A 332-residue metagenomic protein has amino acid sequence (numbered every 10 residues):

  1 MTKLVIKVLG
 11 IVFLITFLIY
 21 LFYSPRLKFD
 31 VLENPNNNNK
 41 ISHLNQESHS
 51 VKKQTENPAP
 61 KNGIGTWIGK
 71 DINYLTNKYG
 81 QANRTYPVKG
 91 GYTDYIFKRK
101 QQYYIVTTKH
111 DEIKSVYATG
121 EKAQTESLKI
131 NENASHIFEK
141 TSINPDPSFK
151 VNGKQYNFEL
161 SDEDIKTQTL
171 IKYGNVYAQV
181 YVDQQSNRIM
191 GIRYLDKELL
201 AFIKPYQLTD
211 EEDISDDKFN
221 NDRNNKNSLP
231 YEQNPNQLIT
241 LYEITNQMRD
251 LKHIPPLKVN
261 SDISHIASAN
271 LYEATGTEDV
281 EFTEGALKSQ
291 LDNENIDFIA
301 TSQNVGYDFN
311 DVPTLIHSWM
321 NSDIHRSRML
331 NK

Functional and structural regions predicted by a protein language model:
K7-S24: Hydrophobic membrane-insertion alpha-helices, especially the h-region of bacterial N-terminal signal peptides
F29-K53, K89-L128, Y156-N220: Amphipathic N-proximal alpha-helical interface segments
K52-K61, K114-K122, D216-Y231, T245-M248 (+1 more regions): Acidic/histidine-rich, surface-exposed loop or edge segments in extracytoplasmic proteins
G65-R84, I130-P147: Amphipathic alpha-helical segments
K89-K100, G153-N157, V259-T275: Acidic helix-start/capping segments at beta-turn-to-alpha-helix junctions
H110, S115-V116, G120, I266-F309: Short, surface-exposed glycine/acidic/tryptophan-bearing loops
Q124, K129-H136, K140-V176, L287-K332: A well-ordered secondary-structure block
Y231-L291: Short, well-ordered surface patches within globular domains
